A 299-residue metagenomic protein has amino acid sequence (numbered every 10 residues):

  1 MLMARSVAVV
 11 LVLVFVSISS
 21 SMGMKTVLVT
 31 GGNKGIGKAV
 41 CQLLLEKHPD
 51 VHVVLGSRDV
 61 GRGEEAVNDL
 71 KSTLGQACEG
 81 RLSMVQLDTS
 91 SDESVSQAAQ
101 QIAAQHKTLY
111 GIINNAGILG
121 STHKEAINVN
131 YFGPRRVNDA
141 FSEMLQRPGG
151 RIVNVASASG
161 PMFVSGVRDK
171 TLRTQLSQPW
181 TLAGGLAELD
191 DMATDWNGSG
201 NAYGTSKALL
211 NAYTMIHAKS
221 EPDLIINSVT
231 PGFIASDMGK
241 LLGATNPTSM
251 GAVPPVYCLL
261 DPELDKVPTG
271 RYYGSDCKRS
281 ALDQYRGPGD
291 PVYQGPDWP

Functional and structural regions predicted by a protein language model:
M22-L55: Canonical Rossmann dinucleotide-binding motif of NAD(H)/NADP(H)-dependent dehydrogenases/reductases, specifically
S72-E93: Rossmann-fold cofactor-recognition segment
Q76-L82, Q101-N114, L119-T122: A glycine-rich helix->loop->beta "capping" turn within Rossmann-like NAD(P)(H)-dependent oxidoreductase domains
T89-K107: Conserved Rossmann-fold cofactor-binding substructure of NAD(P)-dependent oxidoreductases
I113, V137-L145, L210-T214, C258: Hydrophobic positions on the long internal alpha-helix of Rossmann-like NAD(P)-dependent oxidoreductase domains
G117-K124, P148-S220, T230, S236 (+1 more regions): Catalytic loop of short-chain dehydrogenase/reductase
R136, A208, S228-P231, S236 (+1 more regions): C-terminal helical subdomain
